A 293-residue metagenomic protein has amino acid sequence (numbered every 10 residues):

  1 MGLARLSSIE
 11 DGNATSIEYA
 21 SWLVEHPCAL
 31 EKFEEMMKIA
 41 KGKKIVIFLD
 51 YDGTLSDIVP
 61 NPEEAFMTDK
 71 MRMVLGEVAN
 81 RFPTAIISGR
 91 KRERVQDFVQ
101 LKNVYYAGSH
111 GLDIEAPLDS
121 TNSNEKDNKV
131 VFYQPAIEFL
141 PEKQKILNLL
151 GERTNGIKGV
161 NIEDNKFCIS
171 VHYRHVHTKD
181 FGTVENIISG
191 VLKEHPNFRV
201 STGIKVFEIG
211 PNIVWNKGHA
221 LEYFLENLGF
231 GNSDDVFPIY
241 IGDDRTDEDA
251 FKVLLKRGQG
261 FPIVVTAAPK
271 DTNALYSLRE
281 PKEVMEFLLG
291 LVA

Functional and structural regions predicted by a protein language model:
M1-Y51, P62, K70, N227-F230 (+1 more regions): Non-catalytic pre-domain segments flanking phosphatase-related domains
K41, I47, K70-R81, L254-R257: A short, Lys/Arg-enriched amphipathic alpha-helix followed by its capping loop at the start of a domain
T54-L55: Hydrophobic "anchor" residues
I58-P60: Active-site loop/short helix in cyclic nucleotide turnover domains
F66-N165: Active-site phosphate-binding/coordination module
I86, Y240, P262-V264: Structural beta-sheet core signal
G156-I239, R245-L254, G258-G260: Conserved acidic, metal-coordinating active-site core of Asp-based, Mg2+-dependent phosphoryl-transfer enzymes
R257-A293: Asp-based, Mg2+/Mn2+-dependent phosphohydrolase catalytic module
